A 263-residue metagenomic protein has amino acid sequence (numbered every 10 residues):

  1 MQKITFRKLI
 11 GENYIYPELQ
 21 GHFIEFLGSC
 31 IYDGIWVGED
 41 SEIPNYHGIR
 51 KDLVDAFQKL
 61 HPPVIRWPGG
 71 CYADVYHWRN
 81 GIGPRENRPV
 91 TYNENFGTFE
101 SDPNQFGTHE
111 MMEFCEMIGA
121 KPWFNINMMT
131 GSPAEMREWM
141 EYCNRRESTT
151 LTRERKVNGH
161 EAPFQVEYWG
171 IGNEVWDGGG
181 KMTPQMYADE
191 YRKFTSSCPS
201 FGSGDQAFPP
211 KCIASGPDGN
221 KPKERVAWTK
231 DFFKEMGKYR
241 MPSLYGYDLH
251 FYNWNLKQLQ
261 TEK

Functional and structural regions predicted by a protein language model:
M1-G246: Non-catalytic accessory regions flanking glycosidase/transglycosidase catalytic cores in CAZymes
P222, R240-K263: Extended catalytic-interface subdomain
